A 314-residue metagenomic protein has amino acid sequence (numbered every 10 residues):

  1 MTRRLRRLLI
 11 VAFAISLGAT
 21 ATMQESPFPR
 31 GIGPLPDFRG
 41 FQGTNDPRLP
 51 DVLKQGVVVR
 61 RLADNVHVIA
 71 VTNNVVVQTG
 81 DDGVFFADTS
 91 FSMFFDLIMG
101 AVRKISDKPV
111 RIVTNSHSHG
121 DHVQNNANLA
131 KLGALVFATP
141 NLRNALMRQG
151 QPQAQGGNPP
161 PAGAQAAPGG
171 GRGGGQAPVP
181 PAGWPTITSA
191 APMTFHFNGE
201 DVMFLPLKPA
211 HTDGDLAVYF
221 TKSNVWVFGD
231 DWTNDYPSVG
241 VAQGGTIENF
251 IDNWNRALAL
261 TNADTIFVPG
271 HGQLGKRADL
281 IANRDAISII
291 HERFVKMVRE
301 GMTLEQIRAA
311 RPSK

Functional and structural regions predicted by a protein language model:
M1-I10: Bacterial N-terminal signal peptides that target proteins for export
L17, A21-L49, A162-G174, A259-A263 (+1 more regions): Accessory terminal helices/loops
Q24-D82: Zn-dependent metallo-beta-lactamase
V59-V102, L216-D230: Conserved beta-strand hairpin/beta-sheet module of binuclear metal-dependent hydrolase folds, prominently
R61, R143-L207, T212-G214, T221-K222 (+2 more regions): Metallo-beta-lactamase
N65, Q78, D88, V102 (+10 more regions): Divalent metal-coordination and catalytic microenvironments
D81-F85, M93-F137: Active-site metal-binding motif and surrounding structural segment of the metallo-beta-lactamase
G83-F85, F91-M93, T194, D201 (+1 more regions): Metallo-beta-lactamase
